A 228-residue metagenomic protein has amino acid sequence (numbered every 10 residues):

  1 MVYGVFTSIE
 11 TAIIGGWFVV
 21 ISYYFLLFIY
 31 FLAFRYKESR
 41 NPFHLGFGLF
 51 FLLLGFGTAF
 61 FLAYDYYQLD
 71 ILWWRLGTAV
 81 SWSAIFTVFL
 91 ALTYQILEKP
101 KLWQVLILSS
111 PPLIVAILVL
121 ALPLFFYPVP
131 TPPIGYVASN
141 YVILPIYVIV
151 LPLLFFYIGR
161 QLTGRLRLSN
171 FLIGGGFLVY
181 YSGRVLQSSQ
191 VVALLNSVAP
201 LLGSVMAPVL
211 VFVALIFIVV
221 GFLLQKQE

Functional and structural regions predicted by a protein language model:
M1-Y24, V137-P145: Hydrophobic transmembrane alpha-helical segments in integral membrane proteins
V2-Y3, P42, G55-G77, F125-P132 (+1 more regions): Helix-loop junctions on the outward
G4-V5, A116-N140: Membrane-helix boundary elements
G16-L32, P42-D65, W82-F86, I114-V119 (+1 more regions): Hydrophobic alpha-helical transmembrane segments of multi-pass membrane proteins
V19-S22, V80-T87, I114-I117, S139-L154 (+1 more regions): Generic alpha-helical transmembrane segments
R35-F51, P100-P111, R165-G175, E228: Membrane-interfacial loop-to-transmembrane alpha-helix junctions, especially the N-terminal start
T93-F126: The cytoplasmic-loop to transmembrane-helix boundary for the fourth helix
I149-E228: C-terminal transmembrane-bundle signature of multipass membrane proteins, characterized by strong activation on
